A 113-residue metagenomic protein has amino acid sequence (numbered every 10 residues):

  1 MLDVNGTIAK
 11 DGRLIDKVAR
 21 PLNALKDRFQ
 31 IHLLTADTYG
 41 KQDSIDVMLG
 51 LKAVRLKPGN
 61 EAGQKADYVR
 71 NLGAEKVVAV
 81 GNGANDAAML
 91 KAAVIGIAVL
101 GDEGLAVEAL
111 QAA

Functional and structural regions predicted by a protein language model:
M1-G63: Alpha-helical substrate-recognition element adjacent to the catalytic core
K52, N60-A113: Mg2+-dependent phosphoryl-transfer enzymes with acidic/Ser/Thr/Gly-rich catalytic loops
